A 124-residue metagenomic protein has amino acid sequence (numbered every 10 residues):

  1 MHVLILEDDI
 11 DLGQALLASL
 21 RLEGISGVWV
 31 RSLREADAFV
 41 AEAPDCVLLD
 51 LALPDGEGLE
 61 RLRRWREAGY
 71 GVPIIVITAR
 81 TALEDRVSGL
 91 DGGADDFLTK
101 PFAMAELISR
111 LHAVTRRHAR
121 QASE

Functional and structural regions predicted by a protein language model:
M1-A122: N-terminal/domain-start alpha-helical segments
